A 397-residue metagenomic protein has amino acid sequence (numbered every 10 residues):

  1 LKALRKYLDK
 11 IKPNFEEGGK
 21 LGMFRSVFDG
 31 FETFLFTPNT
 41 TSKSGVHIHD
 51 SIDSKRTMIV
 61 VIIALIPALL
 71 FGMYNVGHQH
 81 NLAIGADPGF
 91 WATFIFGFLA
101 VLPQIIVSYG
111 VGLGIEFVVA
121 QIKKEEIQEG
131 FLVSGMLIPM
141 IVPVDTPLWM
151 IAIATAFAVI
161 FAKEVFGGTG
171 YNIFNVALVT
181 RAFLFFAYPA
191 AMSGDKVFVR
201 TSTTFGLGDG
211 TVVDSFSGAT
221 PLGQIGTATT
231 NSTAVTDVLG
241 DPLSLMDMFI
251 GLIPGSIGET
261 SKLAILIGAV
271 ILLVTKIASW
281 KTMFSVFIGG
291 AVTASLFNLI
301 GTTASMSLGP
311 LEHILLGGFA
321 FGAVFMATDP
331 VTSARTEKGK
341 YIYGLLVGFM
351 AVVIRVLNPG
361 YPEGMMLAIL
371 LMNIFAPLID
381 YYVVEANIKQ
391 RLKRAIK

Functional and structural regions predicted by a protein language model:
L1-I105, Y109, A395: N-terminal signal-anchor module of multipass membrane proteins
F94-S108, D145-I153, M248-K262, M306-F319: Structural signature of hydrophobic alpha-helical transmembrane segments
Q104-V118, G135, T155-K163: Central hydrophobic cores of alpha-helical transmembrane segments in multi-pass inner-membrane proteins across all
E129-T203: A generic, well-ordered mixed alpha/beta core segment in the N-terminal half of proteins
S134-V144, L266-L272, F321-A327: Generic transmembrane alpha-helix motif of multi-pass integral membrane proteins
G170-L266: Long hydrophobic alpha-helical segments that form multi-pass transmembrane helix bundles in integral membrane proteins
I173-L178, L311-G318, K340, G360-L370: Loop-to-transmembrane alpha-helix initiation sites
M283-E337: A beta-strand-loop signature enriched in Asp, Gly, Thr, and Trp that corresponds to the sialidase/neuraminidase Asp-box
